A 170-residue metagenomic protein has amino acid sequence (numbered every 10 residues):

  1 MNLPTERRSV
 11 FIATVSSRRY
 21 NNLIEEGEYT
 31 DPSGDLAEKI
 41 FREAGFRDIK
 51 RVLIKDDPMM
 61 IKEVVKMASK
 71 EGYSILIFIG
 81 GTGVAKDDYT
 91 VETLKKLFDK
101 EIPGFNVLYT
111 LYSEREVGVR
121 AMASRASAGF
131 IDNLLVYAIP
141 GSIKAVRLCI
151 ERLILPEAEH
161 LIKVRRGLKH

Functional and structural regions predicted by a protein language model:
M1-H170: Non-catalytic beta/alpha edge segments that cap or flank active sites
